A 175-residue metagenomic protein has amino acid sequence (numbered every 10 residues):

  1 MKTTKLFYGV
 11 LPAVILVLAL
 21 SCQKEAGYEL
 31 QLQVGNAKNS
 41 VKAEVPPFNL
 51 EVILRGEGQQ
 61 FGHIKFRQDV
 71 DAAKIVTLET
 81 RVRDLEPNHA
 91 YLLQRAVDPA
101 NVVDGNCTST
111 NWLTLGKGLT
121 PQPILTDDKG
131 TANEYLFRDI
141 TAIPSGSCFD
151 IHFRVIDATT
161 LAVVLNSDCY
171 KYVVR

Functional and structural regions predicted by a protein language model:
M1, Q23-K24: Detector for methionine-enriched segments
K2-V10: Bacterial N-terminal signal peptides that target proteins for export
L11-L16: Hydrophobic helical h-region of N-terminal Sec-dependent signal peptides in bacterial secretory/periplasmic proteins
L18-S21: C-terminal motif of bacterial Sec signal peptides marking the signal peptidase cleavage site
A26-R175: N-terminal leader/targeting pre-sequences
